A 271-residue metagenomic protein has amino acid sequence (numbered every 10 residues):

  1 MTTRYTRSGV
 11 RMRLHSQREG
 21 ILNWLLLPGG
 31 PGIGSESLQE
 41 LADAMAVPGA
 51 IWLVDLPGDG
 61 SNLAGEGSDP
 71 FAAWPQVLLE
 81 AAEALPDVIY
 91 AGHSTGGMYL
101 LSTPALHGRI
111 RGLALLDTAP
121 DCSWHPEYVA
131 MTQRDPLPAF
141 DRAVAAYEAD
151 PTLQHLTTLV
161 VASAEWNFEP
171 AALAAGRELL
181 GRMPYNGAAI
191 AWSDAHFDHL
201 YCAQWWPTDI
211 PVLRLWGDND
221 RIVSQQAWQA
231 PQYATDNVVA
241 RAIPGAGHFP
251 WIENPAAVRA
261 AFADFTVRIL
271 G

Functional and structural regions predicted by a protein language model:
S8-A64: Conserved HGGG/HGGXW glycine-rich cap/lid loop of the alpha/beta-hydrolase fold
G30, D218-D220, G245-G247: Acidic beta-to-alpha connecting loop that harbors the catalytic carboxylate
W52, L56-A91, T95, A260: Active-site loop/oxyanion-hole signature of alpha/beta-hydrolase fold enzymes
P86-E127: Conserved hydrolase catalytic core segment
L113-Y147, I190: Flexible "cap/lid" loop of the alpha/beta hydrolase fold
E148-A195: Conserved alpha/beta-hydrolase catalytic His-Asp/Glu region
E178-Y233: Conserved serine/cysteine hydrolase catalytic core
I243-R259: Catalytic histidine-centered segment of alpha/beta-hydrolase-like enzymes
